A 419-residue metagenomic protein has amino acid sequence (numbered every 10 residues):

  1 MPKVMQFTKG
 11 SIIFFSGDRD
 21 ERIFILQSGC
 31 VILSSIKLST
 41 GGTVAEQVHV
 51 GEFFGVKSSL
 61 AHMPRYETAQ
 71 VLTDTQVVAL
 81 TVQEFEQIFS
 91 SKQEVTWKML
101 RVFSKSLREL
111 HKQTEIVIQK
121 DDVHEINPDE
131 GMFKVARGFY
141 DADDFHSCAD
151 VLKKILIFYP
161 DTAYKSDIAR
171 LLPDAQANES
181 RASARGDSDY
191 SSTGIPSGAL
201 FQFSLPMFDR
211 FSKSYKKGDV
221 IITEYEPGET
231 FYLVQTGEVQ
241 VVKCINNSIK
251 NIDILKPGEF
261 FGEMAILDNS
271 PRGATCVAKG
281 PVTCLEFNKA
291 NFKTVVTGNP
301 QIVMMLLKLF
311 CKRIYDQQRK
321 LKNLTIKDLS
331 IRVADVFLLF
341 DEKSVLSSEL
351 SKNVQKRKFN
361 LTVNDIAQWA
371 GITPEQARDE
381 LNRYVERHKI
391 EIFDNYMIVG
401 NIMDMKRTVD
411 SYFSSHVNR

Functional and structural regions predicted by a protein language model:
M1-E349, V354-R419: Cytosolic regulatory regions built on CNB/CRP/Popeye-like sensor folds
